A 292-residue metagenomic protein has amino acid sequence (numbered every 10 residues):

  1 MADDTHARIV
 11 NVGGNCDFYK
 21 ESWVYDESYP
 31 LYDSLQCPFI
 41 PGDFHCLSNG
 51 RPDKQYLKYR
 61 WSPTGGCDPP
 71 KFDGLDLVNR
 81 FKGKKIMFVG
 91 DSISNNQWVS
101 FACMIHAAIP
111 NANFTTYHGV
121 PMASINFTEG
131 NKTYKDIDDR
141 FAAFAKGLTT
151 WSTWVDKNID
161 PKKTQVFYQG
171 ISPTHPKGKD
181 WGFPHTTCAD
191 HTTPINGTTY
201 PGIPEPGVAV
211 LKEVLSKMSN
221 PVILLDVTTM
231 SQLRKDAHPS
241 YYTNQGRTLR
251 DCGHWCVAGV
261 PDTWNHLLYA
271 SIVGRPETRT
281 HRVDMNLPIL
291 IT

Functional and structural regions predicted by a protein language model:
M1-T292: A compositional signature for long Ser/Thr(±Pro)-rich, low-complexity
